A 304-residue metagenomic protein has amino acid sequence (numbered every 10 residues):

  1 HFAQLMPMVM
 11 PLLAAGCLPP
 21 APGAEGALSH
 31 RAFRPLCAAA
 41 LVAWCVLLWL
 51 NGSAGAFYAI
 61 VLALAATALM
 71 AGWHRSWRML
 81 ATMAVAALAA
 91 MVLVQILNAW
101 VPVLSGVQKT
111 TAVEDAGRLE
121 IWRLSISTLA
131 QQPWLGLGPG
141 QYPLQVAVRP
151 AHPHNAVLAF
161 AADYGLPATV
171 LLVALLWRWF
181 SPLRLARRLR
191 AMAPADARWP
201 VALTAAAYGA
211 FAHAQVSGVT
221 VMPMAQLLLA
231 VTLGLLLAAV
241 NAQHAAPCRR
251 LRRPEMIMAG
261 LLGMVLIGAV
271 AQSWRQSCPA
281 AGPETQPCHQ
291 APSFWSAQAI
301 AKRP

Functional and structural regions predicted by a protein language model:
H1-W73, A174-R178, P182-L185, A207 (+2 more regions): Alpha-helical transmembrane segments of multi-pass inner-membrane proteins
P7, K109-Q131, Q290-R303: Luminal/periplasmic active-site loops of membrane-embedded glycosylation enzymes
A21-A32, L185-R198, Q243-P254: Membrane-interfacial, low-structure loops and terminal tails that flank and connect transmembrane helices in multi-pass
L48-L50, A68-V113, L124-A130, R250-G282: A membrane-periplasm/extracellular boundary helix in multi-pass inner-membrane enzymes that assemble envelope glycans
L119-A151, V157-F160, Y164-V170: TM-adjacent membrane-interface loops and short helices in multi-pass inner/ER membrane proteins
L166-V201: Hydrophobic transmembrane alpha-helices and their immediate junctions
L203-F211, Q215-I257, G268: Transmembrane alpha-helices of multi-pass inner-membrane enzymes
A269-P304: Membrane-interface segments at or immediately adjacent to transmembrane helices that form the boundary between
